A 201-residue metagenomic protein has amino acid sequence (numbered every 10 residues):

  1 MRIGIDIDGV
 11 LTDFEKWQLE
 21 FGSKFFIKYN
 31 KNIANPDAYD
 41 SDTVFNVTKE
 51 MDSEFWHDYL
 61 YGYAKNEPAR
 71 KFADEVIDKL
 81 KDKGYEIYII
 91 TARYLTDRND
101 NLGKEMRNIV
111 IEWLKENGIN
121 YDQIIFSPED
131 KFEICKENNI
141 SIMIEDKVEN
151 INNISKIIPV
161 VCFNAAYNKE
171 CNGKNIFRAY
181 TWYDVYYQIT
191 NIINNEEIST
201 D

Functional and structural regions predicted by a protein language model:
M1-M51: Active-site neighborhood of HAD-like aspartate-dependent phosphohydrolases
D6, I90-A92, I144, F163: Short hydrophobic segments within beta-strands
T12-F14, D97, I151-N152: Conserved protein kinase catalytic core
E15-W17, R93, A166: Short, flexible active-site-adjacent loop segments at beta-strand->alpha-helix junctions, enriched in small/polar
E20, T96, K169: Flexible, glycine-rich phosphate/dinucleotide-binding loops and adjacent beta-alpha linkers at cofactor/substrate
V44-L60, Y85-Y88: Short, basic/glycine-rich phosphate-binding loops at helix/coil junctions that contact nucleotide phosphates
A64, P68, A73-R107, S127: Substrate-recognition element of Asp-dependent hydrolases with the DxDx(T/V) motif
Y85, D100-I142, K147-D201: C-terminal cap/substrate-recognition subdomain and adjoining C-terminal extension of metal-dependent phosphatase-like
